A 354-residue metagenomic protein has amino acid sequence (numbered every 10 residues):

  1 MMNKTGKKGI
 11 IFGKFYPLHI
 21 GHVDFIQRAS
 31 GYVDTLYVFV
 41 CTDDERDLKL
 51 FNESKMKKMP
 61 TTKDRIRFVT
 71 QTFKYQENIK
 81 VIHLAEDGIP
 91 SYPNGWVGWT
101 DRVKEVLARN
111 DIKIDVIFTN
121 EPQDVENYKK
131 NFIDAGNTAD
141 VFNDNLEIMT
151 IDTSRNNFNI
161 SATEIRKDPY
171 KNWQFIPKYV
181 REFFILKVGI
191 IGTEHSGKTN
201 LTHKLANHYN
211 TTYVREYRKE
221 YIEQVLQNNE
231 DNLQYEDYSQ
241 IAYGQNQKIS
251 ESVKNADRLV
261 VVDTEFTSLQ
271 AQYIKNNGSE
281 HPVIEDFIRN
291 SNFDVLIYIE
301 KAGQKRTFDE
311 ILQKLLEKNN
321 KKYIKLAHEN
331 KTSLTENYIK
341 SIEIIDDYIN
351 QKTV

Functional and structural regions predicted by a protein language model:
M1-L186: Nucleotidyltransferase catalytic core that binds NTPs
G6, V188, V225, D257-L259 (+1 more regions): Catalytic phosphate/metal-binding cores of nucleic-acid and nucleotide-processing enzymes, i.e., regions that mediate
H22-Y32, T202-Y209, I241-D257, S279-F293: Short amphipathic alpha-helices and their capping/turn segments at secondary-structure boundaries
K55-Y75, D231-R258: Short, structured active-site "lid" loops
K104-N110, V141-F142, F266-L315: ATP-dependent NMP and nucleoside kinases share a basic, alpha-helical "lid"
V188-A206: Glycine-rich phosphate-binding P-loop
H203-S250: Conserved substrate/cofactor phosphate-moiety recognition/catalytic segment in nucleotide-dependent phosphotransferases
D309-V354: NTP-dependent small-molecule kinase module
